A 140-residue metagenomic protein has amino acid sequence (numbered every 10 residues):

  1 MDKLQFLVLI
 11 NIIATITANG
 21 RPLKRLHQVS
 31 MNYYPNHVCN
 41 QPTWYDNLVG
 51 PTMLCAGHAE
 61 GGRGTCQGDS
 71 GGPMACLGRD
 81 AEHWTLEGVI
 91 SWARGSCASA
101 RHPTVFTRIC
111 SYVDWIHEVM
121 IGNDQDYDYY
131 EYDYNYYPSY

Functional and structural regions predicted by a protein language model:
K3-T15: Cleavable N-terminal signal peptides of Sec/SRP-targeted secreted and luminal proteins
A14-Y140: Extracellular trypsin-like serine protease catalytic domains
